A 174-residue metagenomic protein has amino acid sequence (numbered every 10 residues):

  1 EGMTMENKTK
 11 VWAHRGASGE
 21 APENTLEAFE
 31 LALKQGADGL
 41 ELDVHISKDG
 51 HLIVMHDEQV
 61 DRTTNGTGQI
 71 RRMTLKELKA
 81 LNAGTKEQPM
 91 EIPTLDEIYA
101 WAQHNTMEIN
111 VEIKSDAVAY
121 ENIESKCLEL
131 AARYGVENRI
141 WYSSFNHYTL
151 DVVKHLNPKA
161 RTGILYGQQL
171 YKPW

Functional and structural regions predicted by a protein language model:
E1-W174: Phosphate-group recognition and catalysis centered on beta-loop-alpha active-site segments
